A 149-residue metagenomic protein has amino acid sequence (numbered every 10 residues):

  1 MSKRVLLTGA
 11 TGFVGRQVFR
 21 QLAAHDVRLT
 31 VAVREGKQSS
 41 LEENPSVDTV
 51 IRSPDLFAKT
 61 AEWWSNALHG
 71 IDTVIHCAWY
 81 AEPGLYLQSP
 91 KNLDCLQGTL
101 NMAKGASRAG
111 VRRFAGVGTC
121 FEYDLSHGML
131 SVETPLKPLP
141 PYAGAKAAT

Functional and structural regions predicted by a protein language model:
K3-H25: N-terminal Rossmann NAD(P)H-binding glycine-rich loop of SDR-like oxidoreductase domains
R4, D72-T73, R113: Structural motif
A32-K37: N-terminal Rossmann-fold cofactor-binding loop
Q38-D48: Short, conserved SAM-binding/catalytic segment of Class I S-adenosyl-L-methionine-dependent methyltransferases
E42, P83-K91, L125-M129: Conserved catalytic-core motifs of eukaryotic protein kinase domains, centered on the activation segment
R52-Q97, G105: NAD(P)H-binding glycine-rich loop region in Rossmannoid oxidoreductase-like domains and their noncatalytic homologs
H76, L100-P141: Conserved Rossmann-fold NAD(P)-dependent oxidoreductase catalytic core, especially the SDR/UDP-sugar
L139-T149: Active-site Tyr-X1-5-Lys
